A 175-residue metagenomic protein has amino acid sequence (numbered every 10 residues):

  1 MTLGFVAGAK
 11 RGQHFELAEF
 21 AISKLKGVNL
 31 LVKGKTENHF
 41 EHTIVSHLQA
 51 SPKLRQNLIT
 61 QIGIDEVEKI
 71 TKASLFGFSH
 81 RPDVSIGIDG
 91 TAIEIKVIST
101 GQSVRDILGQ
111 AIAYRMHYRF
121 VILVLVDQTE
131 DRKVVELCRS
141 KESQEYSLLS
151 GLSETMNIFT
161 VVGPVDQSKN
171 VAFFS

Functional and structural regions predicted by a protein language model:
M1-K53: Interdomain/boundary linker segments immediately adjacent to catalytic/signaling cores
K24, T43, H47, E154-S175: Eukaryotic low-complexity, intrinsically disordered regulatory segments enriched in serine, proline and acidic residues
L30-K33, E37-V45, R55-T91, G101-V104 (+1 more regions): Active-site metal-binding core of divalent-cation-utilizing nuclease and nuclease-like domains
Q49, I112-M116: N-terminal cationic-hydrophobic initiation segments that often serve targeting/anchoring roles
V97-S99: Conserved protein-kinase N-lobe ATP-binding Lys motif
Q102-R105, R115-D166: Nucleic-acid nuclease catalytic cores
I107-A111: The N-lobe alphaC helix and its flanking beta3-alphaC-beta4 segment of protein kinase-like domains, centered on
